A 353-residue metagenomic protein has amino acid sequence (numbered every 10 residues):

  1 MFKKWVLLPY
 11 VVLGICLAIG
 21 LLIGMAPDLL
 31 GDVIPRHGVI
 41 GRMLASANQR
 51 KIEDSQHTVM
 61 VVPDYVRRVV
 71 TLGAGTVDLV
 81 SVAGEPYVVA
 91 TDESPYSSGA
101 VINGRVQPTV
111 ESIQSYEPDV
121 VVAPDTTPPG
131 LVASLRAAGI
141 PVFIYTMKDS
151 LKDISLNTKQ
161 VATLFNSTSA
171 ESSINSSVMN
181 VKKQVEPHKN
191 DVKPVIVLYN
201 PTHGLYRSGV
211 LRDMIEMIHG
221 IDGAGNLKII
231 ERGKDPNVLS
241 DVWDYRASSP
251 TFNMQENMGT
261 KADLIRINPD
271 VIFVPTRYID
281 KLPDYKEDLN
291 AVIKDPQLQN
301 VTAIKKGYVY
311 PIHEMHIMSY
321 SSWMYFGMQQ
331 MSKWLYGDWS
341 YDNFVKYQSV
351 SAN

Functional and structural regions predicted by a protein language model:
F2-V77, S115, S169-Y199, W334 (+1 more regions): Bacterial Sec-exported substrate-binding components of ABC uptake systems
H37, S46, K152-N166, S172 (+3 more regions): Structured C-terminal subdomain patch of bacterial secreted/periplasmic proteins
M60-V62, T76-V82, Y96-S98, H203-V210 (+2 more regions): Short, solvent-exposed loop/turn elements at domain surfaces
R68-T126, G220-F252: A short, structured surface patch at a secondary-structure boundary
V77-S81, E111-S115, P129, A133 (+10 more regions): Solvent-exposed, polar/charged alpha-helical surfaces in well-ordered, non-transmembrane soluble domains, broadly
T109-T126, I140, P250-E256, T260-Y278: Proline-aspartate-enriched helix->loop->beta-strand connector
P124-D125, I144-K148: Short beta->alpha connector loops at strand-helix junctions that form conserved, small/polar/Pro-enriched
G130, T146-K159, D191-M214: Extracytoplasmic ligand-binding site segments that recognize negatively charged/polar headgroups
